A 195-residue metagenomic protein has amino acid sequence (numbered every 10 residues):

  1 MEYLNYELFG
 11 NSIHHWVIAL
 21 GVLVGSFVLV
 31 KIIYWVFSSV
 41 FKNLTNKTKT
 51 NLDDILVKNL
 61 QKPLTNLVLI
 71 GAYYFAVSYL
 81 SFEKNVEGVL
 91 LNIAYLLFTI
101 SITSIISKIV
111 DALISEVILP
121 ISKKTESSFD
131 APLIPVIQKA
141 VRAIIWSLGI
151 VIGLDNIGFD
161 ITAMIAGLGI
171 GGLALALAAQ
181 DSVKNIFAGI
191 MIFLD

Functional and structural regions predicted by a protein language model:
M1-V17: Short, strongly hydrophobic alpha-helical membrane anchors
L20-L29, L60-Y79, L97-I109, R142-G153: Hydrophobic alpha-helical transmembrane segments of multi-pass integral membrane proteins
V30, Y34-S38, V57, L64 (+5 more regions): Membrane-embedded alpha-helical segments of inner-membrane proteins
I32-K47, Y79, V89, K108-P120 (+3 more regions): Membrane-spanning helices that line or support transport/gating and their immediate boundary helices in channels
K47-T65, V89-F98, S122-R142: Membrane-interface segments at loop-to-transmembrane junctions
V57-V77, L91, S107-D111, I165-M191: Transmembrane alpha-helix detector for multi-pass membrane proteins
K84-L96, F159-I170: Membrane-water interface of transmembrane alpha-helices in multipass transporters/channels
V117-D195: Membrane-bilayer interface helices and TM-boundary transition segments
